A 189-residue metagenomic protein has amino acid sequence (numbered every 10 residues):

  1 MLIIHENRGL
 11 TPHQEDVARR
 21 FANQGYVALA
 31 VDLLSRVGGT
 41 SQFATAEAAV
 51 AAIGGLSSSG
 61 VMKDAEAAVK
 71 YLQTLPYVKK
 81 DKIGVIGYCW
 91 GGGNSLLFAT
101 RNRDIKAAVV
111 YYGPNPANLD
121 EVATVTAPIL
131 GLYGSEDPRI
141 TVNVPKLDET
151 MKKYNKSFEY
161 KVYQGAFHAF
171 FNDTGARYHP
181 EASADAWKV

Functional and structural regions predicted by a protein language model:
M1-L75, N172-G175: Serine-hydrolase catalytic machinery in alpha/beta-hydrolase-like enzymes
L33-V37, P114, A166: Short beta-to-alpha linker loops that shape the active-site pocket of alpha/beta-hydrolase fold enzymes
A65-V69, V144, W187: Generic structural signal for well-ordered alpha-helices, preferentially at hydrophobic/aromatic core positions
E66-T126: Primarily recognizes the serine-hydrolase "nucleophile elbow" in alpha/beta-hydrolase and SGNH/GDSL folds
V125, L130-Y133: Short beta-strand/loop motif that positions the catalytic acidic residue of the alpha/beta-hydrolase fold
E136-T141: Acidic catalytic loop of the alpha/beta-hydrolase fold
K152-V189: C-terminal catalytic histidine-bearing segment of alpha/beta-hydrolase fold enzymes
